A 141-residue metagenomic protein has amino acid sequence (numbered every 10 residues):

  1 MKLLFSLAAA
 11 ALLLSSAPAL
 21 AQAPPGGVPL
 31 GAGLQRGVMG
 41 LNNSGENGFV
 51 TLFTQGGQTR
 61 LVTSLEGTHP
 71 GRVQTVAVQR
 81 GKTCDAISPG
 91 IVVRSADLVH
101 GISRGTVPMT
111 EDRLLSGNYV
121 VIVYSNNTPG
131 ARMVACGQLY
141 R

Functional and structural regions predicted by a protein language model:
M1-L7: Bacterial N-terminal signal peptides that target proteins for export
F5, L20-R141: N-terminal leader/targeting pre-sequences
A8-L14: Hydrophobic helical h-region of N-terminal Sec-dependent signal peptides in bacterial secretory/periplasmic proteins
S16-P18: N-terminal signal peptide c-region/cleavage motif recognized by signal peptidases
